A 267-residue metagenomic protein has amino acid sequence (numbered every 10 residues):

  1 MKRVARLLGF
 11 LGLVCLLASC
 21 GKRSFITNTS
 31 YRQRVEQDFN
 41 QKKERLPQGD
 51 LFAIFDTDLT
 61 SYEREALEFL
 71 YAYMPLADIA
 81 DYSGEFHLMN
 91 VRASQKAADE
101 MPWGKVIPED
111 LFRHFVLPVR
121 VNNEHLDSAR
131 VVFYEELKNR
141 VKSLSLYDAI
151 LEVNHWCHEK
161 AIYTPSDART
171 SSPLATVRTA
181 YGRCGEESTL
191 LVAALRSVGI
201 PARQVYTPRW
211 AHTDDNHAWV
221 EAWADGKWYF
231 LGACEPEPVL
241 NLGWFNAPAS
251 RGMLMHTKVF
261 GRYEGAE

Functional and structural regions predicted by a protein language model:
M1-L8: Bacterial N-terminal signal peptides that target proteins for export
A18-S19: C-terminal motif of bacterial Sec signal peptides marking the signal peptidase cleavage site
R23-Q37: A eukaryotic "domain-start" boundary segment
F25, N139-L144, A149-H155, T164-L174 (+1 more regions): Hydrophobic/aromatic-rich core segments of domains that either
R34-T179, D214-D215: Secondary-structure boundary elements
